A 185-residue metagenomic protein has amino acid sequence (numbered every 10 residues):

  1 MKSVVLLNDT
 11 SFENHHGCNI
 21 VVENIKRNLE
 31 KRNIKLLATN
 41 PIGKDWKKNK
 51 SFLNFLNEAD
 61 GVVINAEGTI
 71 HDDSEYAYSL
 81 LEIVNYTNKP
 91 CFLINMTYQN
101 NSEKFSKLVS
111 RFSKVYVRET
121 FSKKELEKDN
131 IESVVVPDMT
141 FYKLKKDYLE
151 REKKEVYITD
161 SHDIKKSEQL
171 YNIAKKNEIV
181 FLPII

Functional and structural regions predicted by a protein language model:
M1-I185: Active-site anion-handling motifs in enzyme catalytic cores
